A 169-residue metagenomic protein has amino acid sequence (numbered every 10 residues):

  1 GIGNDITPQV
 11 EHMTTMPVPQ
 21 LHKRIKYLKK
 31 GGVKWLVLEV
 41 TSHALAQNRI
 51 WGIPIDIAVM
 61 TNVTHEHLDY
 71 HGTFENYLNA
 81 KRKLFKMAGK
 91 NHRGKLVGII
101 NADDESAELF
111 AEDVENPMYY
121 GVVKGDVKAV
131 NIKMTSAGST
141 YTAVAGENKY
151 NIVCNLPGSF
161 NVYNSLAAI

Functional and structural regions predicted by a protein language model:
G1-G3: Short beta-strand-centered segment that lines the nucleotide-binding/catalytic pocket of NTP-utilizing
D5-T7, H71-G72: Glycine-rich N-terminal loop/short-helix segment of MobA-like nucleotidyltransferase
T7-T41: Conserved nucleotide-sensing/catalytic segment adjacent to the nucleotide-binding pocket in NTP-handling enzymes
H12-V18, I53, H71-E75: Short, conserved loop/turn and helix-capping segments at secondary-structure boundaries that abut family-defining
M16-P19, L38-A44, N76-N79, Y119-V123: Short gly/ser/thr-rich secondary-structure transition/capping motifs
I25-K26, Q47, R82: Short hydrophobic/charged patches on amphipathic alpha-helices used for structural packing and interfaces
G31, I55-I169: Acidic, Mg2+-coordinating active-site environments of NTP-dependent enzymes
A44-W51: Conserved helix/coil segment N-terminal to the catalytic DExD/H
